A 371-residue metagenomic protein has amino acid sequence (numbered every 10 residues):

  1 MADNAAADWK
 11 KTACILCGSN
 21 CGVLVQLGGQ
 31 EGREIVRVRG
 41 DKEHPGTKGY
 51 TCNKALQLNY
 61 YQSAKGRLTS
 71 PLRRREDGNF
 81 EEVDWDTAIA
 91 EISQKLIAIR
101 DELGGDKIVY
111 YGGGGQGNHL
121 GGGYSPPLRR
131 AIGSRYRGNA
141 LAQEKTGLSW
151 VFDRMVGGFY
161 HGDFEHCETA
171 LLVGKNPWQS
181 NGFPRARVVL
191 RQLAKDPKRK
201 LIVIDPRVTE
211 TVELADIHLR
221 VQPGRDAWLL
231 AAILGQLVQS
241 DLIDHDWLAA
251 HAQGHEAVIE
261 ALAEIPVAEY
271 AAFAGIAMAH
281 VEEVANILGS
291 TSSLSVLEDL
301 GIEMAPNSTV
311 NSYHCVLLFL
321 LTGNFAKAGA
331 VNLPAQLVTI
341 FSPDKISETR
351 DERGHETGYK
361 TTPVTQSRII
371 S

Functional and structural regions predicted by a protein language model:
M1-S240, G254, E269, A277 (+1 more regions): N-terminal export/assembly segments and adjacent metallocofactor-ligating motifs of anaerobic energy-metabolism
L103-K107, I243-L248, S295, A326-L333: Flexible, glycine/charged-enriched surface loops at secondary-structure junctions
V109-G117, F273-I276, D299-P306, V338: Conserved short loop/turn motifs at secondary-structure junctions
K200-V208, I259, N286-L294: Active-site-adjacent bridging/hinge elements
T209-L214, E260-P266, S292-E298: Short acidic (Asp/Glu) and glycine-rich catalytic loops that position anionic groups and cofactors
L242-V267: Internal, active-site/partner-interface "lid" segment
V258-E283, S290: A charged, amphipathic alpha-helical module
L288-S371: A glycine-rich, hydrophobic/aromatic-adjacent loop/helix-cap motif
